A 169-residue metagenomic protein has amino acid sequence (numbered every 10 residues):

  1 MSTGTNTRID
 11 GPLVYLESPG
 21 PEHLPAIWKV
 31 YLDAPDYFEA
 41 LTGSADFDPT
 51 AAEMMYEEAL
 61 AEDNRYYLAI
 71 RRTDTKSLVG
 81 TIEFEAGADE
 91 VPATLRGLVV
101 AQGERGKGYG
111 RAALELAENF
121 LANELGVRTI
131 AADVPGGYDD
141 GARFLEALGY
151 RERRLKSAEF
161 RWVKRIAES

Functional and structural regions predicted by a protein language model:
M1-E57, E168-S169: A short, well-structured alpha-helix characteristic of acyl/acetyltransferase catalytic modules
T3, L13, R128, G137 (+1 more regions): C-terminal "cap" of GNAT-fold acetyltransferases
Y56-A69, G80: A short helix-loop-beta-strand connector motif used in the catalytic cores of GNAT acetyltransferases and, in some
A69, S77-E85, T94: Conserved beta-strand in the GNAT
V91-Q102: Conserved acetyl-CoA binding element of GNAT-fold acetyltransferases
V100, G106-F120, R143, A147: Conserved acetyl-CoA-binding loop-helix of GNAT-fold acetyltransferases
R105, A131-A142: Conserved beta-strand-loop-alpha-helix junction that forms the acyl-donor binding cleft
N123-D133: Conserved GNAT acetyl-CoA-binding A-motif
